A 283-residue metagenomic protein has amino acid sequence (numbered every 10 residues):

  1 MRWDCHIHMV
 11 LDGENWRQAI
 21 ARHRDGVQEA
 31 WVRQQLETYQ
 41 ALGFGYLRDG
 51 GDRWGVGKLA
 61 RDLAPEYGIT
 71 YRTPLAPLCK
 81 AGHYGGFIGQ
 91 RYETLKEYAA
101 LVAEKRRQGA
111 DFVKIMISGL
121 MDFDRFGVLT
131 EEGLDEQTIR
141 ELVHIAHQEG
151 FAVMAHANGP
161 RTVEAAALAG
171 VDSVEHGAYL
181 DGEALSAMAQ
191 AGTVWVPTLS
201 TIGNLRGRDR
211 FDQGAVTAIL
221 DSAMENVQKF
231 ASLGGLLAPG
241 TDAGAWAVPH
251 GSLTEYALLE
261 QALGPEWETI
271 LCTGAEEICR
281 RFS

Functional and structural regions predicted by a protein language model:
R2-L63, G82-Y84: Metal-associated gating/positioning segment near the N- to mid-region
H8-D12, R53-G57, C79-A81, G119-F123 (+4 more regions): Active-site environment of divalent metal-dependent phosphoester hydrolases
H8-W31, G68, T73-F87, L120-D135 (+2 more regions): Active-site gating loops and adjacent loop-to-helix segments of metal-dependent hydrolytic enzymes
G13-R17, V163-A169, I202-Q213, A223 (+1 more regions): Histidine/acidic-residue-rich catalytic or RNA/ligand-binding cores of hydrolases and nuclease-related proteins
E29-K58, G68-L78, A110-F123, A152 (+1 more regions): Divalent metal-dependent hydrolysis catalytic cores, especially in the metallo-beta-lactamase
D52, Q90-A100: Glycine-rich anion/phosphate-binding loops
K96-M116, D122-W195, V216-L237, F282: Histidine/acidic residue-rich metal-binding segments in metalloenzymes
L220-S283: His/Asp/Glu-enriched, well-ordered alpha-helical/loop segment that forms or immediately abuts the divalent-metal
